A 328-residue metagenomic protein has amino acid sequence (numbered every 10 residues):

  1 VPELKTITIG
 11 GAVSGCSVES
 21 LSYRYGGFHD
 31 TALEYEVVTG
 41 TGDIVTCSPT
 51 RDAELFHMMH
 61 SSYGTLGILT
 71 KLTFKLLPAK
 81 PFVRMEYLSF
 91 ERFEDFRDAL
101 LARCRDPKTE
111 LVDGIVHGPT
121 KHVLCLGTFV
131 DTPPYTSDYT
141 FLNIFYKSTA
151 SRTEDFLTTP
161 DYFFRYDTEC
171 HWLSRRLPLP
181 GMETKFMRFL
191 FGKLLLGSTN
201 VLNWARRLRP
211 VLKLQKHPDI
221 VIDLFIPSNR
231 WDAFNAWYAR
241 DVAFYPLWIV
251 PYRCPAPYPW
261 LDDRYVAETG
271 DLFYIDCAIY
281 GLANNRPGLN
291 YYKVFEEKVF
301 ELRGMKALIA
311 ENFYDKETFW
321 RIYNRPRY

Functional and structural regions predicted by a protein language model:
V1-Y328: Noncatalytic alpha-helical scaffold of FAD-dependent oxidoreductases
